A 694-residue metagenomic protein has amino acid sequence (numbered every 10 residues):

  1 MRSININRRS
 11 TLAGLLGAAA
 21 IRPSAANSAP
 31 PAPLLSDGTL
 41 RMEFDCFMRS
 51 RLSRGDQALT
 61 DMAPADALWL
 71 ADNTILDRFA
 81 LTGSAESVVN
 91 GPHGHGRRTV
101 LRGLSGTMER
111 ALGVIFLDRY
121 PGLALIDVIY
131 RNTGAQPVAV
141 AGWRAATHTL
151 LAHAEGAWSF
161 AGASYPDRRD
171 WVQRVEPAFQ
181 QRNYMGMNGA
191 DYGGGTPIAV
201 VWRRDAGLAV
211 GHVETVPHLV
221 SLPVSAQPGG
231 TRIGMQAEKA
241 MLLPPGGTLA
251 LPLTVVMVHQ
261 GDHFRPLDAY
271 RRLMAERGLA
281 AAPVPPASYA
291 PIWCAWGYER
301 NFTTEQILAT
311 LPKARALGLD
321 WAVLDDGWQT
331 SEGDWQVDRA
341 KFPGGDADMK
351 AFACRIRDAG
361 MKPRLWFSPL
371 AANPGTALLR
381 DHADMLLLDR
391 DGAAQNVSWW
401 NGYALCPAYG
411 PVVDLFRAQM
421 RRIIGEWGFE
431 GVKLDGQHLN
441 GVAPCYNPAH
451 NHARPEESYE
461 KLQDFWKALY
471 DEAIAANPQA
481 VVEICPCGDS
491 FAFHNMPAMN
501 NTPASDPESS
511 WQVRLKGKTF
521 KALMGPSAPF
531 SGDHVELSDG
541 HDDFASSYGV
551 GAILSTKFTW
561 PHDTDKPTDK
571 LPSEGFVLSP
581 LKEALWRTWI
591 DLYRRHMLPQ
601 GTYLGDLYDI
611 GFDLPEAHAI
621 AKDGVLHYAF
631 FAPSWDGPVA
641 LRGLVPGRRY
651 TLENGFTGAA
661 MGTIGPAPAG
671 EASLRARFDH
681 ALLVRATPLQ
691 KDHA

Functional and structural regions predicted by a protein language model:
R2-N5, S10-S28: N-terminal export signals
P30-E43, M48-P223, E653-A660: Polysaccharide-binding surfaces and accessory modules of carbohydrate-active proteins
T39, M241-Q260, H680-T687: Short Pro-Gly-centered flexible turn/kink motifs
G247, L251, W466-M661, S673-R675: Active-site-proximal substrate-binding groove within the catalytic cores of carbohydrate-active enzymes
Y298-R380, D414-L415, K461-A468: Aromatic- and glycine-enriched glycan-recognition loops and surfaces that form the carbohydrate-binding subsites
Q336-P343, A371-Q395, N447-P448, P497-S505: Aromatic- and acidic-residue-enriched segments that line the glycan-binding/catalytic groove of carbohydrate-active
P369-R422, E426: Active-site-adjacent "subsite" loops/lids of carbohydrate-active enzymes
I664-A694: C-terminal beta-strand-rich structural cap/linker in extracellular carbohydrate-active enzymes
